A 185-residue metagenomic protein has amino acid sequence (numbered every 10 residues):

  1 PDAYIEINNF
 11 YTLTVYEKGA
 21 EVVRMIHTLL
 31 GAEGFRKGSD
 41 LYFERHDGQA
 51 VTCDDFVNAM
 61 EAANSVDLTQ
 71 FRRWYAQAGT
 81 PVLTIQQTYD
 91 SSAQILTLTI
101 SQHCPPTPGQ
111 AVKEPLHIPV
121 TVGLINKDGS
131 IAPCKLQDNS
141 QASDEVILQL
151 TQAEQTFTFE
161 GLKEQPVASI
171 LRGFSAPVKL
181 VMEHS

Functional and structural regions predicted by a protein language model:
P1-D2, T14, G19-V22, E33 (+1 more regions): Non-catalytic accessory/interaction domains
D2-A3, S39: Short, histidine-centered active-site or binding-site loop motifs used for metal coordination, general acid-base
I5-N9: Juxtacatalytic substrate-recognition/specificity segment
V22-M25, G38: Short, hydrophobic/aromatic alpha-helical segments in well-folded domains
H27-L29: Acidic, glycine-rich low-complexity/disordered segments
A32-S39: Short, well-structured active-site flanking segments
